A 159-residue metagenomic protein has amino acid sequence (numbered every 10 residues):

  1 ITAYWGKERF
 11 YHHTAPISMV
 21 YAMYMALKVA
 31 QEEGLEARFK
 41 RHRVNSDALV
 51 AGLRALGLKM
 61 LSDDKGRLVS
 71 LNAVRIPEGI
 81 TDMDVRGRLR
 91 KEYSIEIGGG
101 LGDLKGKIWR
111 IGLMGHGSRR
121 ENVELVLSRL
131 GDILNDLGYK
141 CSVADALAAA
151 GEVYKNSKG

Functional and structural regions predicted by a protein language model:
I1-A55, G159: Active-site C-terminal subdomain of aminotransferase-like
I1-T2, G99-L104: Acidic-glycine-rich active-site phosphate/pyrophosphate-binding loop
G6-K7, L68-N72, K107-R110: Short amphipathic alpha-helical segments
G34-R41, A55-D64, G100-L101, L137-A148: Flexible, glycine/charged-enriched surface loops at secondary-structure junctions
K59-E92: Conserved PLP-binding catalytic core of the aspartate aminotransferase-like
R90-I97, G131-L134: A common structural junction motif
D103, K107-G159: PLP-dependent enzyme catalytic core of the Aspartate aminotransferase-like
